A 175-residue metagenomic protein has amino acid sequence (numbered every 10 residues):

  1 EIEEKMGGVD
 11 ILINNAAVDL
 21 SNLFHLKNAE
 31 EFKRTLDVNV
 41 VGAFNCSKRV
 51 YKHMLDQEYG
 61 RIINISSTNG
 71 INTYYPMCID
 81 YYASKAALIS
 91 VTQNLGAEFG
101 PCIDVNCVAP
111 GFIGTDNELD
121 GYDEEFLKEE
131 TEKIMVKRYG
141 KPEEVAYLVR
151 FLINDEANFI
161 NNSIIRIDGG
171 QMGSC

Functional and structural regions predicted by a protein language model:
E1-G7: Conserved amphipathic alpha-helix within the SDR
L23-K33, I62, E118-L119, F126 (+1 more regions): Substrate-binding pocket helix/loop in short-chain dehydrogenase/reductase
S47, S84, T92: Active-site helix of classical SDR
K52, G96-P101, N158: Alpha-helical segment proximal to the catalytic Tyr-Lys
S67: Residue(s) in the substrate-gating loop at a strand-loop-helix junction that position the organic substrate next
N72, R150, N161-C175: Short C-terminal tail/terminal secondary-structure segment of NAD(P)H-dependent dehydrogenase/reductase domains
I134-V145: A conserved structural motif in NAD(P)-dependent oxidoreductases
